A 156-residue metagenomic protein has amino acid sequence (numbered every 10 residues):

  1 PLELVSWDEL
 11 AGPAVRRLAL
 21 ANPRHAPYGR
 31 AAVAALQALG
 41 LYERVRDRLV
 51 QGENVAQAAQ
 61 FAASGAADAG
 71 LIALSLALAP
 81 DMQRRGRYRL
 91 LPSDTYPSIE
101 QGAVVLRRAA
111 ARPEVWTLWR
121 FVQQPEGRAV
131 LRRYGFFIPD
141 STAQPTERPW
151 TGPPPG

Functional and structural regions predicted by a protein language model:
P1-G156: Exported/periplasmic ABC-transporter solute-binding proteins
